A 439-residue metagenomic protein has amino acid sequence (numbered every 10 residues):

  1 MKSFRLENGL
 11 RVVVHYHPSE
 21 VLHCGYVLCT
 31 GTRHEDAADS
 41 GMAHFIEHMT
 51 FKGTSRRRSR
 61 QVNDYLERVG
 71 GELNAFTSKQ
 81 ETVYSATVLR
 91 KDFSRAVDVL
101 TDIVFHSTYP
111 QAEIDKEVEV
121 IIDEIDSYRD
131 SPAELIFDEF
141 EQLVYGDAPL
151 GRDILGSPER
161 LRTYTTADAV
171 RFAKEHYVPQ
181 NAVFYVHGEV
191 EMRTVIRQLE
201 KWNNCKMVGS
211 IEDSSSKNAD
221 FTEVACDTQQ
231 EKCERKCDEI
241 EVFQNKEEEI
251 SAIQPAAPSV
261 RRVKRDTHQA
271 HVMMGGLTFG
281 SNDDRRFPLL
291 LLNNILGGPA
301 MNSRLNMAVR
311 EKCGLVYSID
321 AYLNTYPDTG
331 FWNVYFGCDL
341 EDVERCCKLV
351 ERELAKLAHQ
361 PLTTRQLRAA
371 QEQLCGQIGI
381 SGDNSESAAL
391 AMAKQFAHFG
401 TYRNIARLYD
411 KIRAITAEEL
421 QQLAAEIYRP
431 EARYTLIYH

Functional and structural regions predicted by a protein language model:
M1-K2, H439: Absolute protein N-terminus
K2-E7, R261-R265: Short acidic-hydrophobic surface loop/beta-edge motif
S3-F4, V14-P18, N74-A75: Short secondary-structure boundary/capping segments within folded domains
G9, Y16-L66, D284-G297, R304-M307: Active/ligand-binding-proximal structured segments within catalytic/core domains that scaffold catalytic residues
R11-V14, V272-M274: Short hydrophobic-aromatic micro-motifs
H23-Y26, V272-G275, L436: Active-site-flanking beta-strand signature of metal-NTP-handling nucleotidyl enzymes and homologous cyclase-like
V62-Q244, E249-S251, R262, T267 (+4 more regions): Charge-rich, well-structured scaffold segments of protease-associated domains
